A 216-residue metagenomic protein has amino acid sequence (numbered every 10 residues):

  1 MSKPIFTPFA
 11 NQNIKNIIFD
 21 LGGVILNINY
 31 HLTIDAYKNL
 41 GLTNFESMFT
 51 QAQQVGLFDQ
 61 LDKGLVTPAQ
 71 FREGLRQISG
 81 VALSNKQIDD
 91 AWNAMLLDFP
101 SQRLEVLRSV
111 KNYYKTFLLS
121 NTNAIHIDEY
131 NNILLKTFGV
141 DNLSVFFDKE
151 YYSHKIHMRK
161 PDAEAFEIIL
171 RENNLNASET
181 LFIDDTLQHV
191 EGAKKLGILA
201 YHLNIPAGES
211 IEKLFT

Functional and structural regions predicted by a protein language model:
S2-I14, Y130-T216: Asp-based, Mg2+/Mn2+-dependent phosphohydrolase catalytic module
T7-S101, N112, I127: N-terminal helical cap/lid subdomain that shapes the substrate entry/recognition surface in HAD-like hydrolases
I18, L119, F182-I183: Generic enzyme active-site microenvironment
D20-G23, G64, V110, L118 (+2 more regions): Generic structural signal for small/hydrophobic residues in well-ordered secondary structure, especially within
V24, H31, A124, Q188 (+1 more regions): Conserved Rossmann-like nucleotide-cofactor binding loop
L32-D35, G56, Q70, G74 (+6 more regions): Alpha-helical elements of Rossmann-like donor-binding domains used by nucleotide-donor carbohydrate transfer enzymes
F45, P100-L104, T137, A163: Structural motif corresponding to alpha-helix initiation and N-cap regions
R103-E150: Substrate-recognition/cap helix-loop segment adjacent to the acidic, metal-dependent catalytic center of Asp-based
